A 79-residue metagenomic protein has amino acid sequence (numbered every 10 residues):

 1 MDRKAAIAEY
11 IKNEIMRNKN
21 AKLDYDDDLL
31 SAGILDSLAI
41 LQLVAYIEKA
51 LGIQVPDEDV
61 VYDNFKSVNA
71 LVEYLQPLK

Functional and structural regions predicted by a protein language model:
M1-A21, E73-L78: Thiotemplate assembly-line natural product biosynthesis machinery
I15-I34, G52-V61: Phosphopantetheine carrier-protein modules
S37: Catalytic nucleophile serine of serine hydrolases, specifically the conserved "nucleophile elbow" pentapeptide
L41: Conserved catalytic core of two-component sensor histidine kinases
V60-P77: C-terminal structural segments of small proteins and small subunits
